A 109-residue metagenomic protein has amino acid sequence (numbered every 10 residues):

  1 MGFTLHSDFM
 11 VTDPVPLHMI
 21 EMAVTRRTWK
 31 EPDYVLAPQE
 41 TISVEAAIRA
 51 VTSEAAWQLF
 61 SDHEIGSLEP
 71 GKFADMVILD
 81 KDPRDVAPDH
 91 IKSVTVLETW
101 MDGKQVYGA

Functional and structural regions predicted by a protein language model:
M1-D85, D89, V94, E98-D102: His/Asp/Glu-enriched, well-ordered alpha-helical/loop segment that forms or immediately abuts the divalent-metal
